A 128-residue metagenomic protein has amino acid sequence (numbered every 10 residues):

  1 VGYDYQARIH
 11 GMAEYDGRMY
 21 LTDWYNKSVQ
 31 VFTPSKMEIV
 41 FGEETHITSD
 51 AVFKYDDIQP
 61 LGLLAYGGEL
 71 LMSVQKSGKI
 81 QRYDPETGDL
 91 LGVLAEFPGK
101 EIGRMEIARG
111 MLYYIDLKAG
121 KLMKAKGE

Functional and structural regions predicted by a protein language model:
V1-Y3, E38-Y55, D89-A95: A short beta-strand motif characteristic of beta-propeller blades
G2-Y15, V52-G67, F97-G110: Beta-rich, blade/repeat-based domains predominating in secreted/periplasmic proteins but also intracellular
M12, L21, F32-S35, F41: Solenoidal tandem-repeat scaffolds enriched in leucines and small polar residues
L21-K27, M72-K76, Y114-G120: Conserved beta-strand positions in repeat-built beta-propeller and related beta-rich domains
N26, K36-M37, I47, S77 (+2 more regions): Short coil turn/linker residues within repeat-based beta-strand modules
T33-M37, D84-G88, K126-E128: Short loop/turn segments that connect beta-strands within beta-propeller blades
K100-E128: Blade-level signature of beta-propeller repeat domains, shared across WD40, Kelch, NHL, RCC1 and BNR/Asp-box propellers
